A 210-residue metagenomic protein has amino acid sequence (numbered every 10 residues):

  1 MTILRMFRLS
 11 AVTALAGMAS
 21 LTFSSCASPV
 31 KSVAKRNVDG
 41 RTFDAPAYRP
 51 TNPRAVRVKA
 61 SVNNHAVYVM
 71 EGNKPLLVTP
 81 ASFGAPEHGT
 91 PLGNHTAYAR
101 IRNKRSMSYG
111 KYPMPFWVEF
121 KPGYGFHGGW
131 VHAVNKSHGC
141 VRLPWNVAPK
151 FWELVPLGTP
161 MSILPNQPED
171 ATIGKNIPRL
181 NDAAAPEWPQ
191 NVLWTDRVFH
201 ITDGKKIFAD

Functional and structural regions predicted by a protein language model:
T2-T13: Bacterial N-terminal signal peptides that target proteins for export
S10, T51-R54, N135: Short, contiguous strand/loop micro-motifs
V12-S20: Hydrophobic helical h-region of N-terminal Sec-dependent signal peptides in bacterial secretory/periplasmic proteins
C26, V33, G89-L92, I101-D210: Exported/periplasmic cell-wall-interacting domains
C26-G89, A184, K205-D210: Cell wall/extracellular polymer interaction/catalysis modules
V78-P80, N94, E153: Residue-level detector of high-confidence beta-strand sites
